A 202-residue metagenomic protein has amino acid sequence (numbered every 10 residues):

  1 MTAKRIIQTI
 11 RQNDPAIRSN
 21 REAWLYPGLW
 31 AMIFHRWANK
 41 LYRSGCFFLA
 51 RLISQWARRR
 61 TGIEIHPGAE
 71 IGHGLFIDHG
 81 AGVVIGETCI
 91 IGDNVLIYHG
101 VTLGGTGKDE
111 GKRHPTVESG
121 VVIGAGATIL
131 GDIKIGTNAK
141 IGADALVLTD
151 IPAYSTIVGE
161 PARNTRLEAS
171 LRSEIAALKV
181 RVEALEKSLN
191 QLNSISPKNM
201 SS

Functional and structural regions predicted by a protein language model:
M1-T61, L171-S202: Terminal amphipathic alpha-helical/low-complexity segments used for targeting or macromolecular assembly
R58-T165: Structural signal for interior beta-strand "rungs" in well-ordered beta-sheet cores of soluble enzyme domains
